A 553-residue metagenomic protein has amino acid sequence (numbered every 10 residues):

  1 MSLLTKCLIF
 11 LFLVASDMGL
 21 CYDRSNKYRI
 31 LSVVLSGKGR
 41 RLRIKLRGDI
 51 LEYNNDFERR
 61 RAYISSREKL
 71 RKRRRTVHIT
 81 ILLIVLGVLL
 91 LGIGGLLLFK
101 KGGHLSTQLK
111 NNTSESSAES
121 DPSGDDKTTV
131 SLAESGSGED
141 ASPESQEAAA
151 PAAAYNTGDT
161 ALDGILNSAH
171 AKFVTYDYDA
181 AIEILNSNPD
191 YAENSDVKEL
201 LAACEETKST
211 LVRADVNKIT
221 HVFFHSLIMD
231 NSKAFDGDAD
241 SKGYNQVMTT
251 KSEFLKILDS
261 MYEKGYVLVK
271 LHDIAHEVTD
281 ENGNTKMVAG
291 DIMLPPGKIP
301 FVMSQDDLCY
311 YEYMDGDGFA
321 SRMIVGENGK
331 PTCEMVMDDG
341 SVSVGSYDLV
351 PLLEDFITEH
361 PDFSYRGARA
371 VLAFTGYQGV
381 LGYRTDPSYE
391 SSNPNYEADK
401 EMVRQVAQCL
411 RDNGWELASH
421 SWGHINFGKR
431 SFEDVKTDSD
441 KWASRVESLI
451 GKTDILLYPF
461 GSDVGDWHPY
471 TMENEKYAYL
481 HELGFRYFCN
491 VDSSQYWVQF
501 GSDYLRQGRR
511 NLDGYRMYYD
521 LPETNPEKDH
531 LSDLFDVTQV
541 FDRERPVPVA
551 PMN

Functional and structural regions predicted by a protein language model:
M1-G136, S142, A169: Gram-positive cell-envelope targeting signals
A62-I79, L201-T207, D399, R411 (+2 more regions): Charged, low-complexity, helix-prone segments enriched in Lys/Glu/Asp/Gln
K101-T210: N-terminal, intrinsically disordered, polar/charged segments of Gram-positive cell-envelope systems that serve as
I165, F254, M402-V403, E473: Amphipathic coiled-coil/heptad-repeat helices and related helical stalk/stem segments that mediate oligomerization
F173, I182-L185, Y191, L201 (+6 more regions): C-terminal active-site subregion of NodB/CE4 polysaccharide deacetylases
N217-G237, G283-M287, L294-F301, L308-G465 (+1 more regions): Metal-dependent polysaccharide deacetylase catalytic core of the NodB/CE4 family, i.e., the active-site-bearing domain
D273-E281: Short, glycine/charge-rich beta-strand/loop segments that flank catalytic centers and engage negatively charged groups
